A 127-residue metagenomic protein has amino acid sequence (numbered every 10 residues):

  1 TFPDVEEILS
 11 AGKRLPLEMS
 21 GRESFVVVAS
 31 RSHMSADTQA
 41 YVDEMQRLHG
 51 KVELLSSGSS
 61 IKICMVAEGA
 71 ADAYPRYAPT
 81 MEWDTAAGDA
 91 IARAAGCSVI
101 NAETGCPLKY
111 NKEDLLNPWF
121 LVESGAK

Functional and structural regions predicted by a protein language model:
T1-H33: Active-site phosphate/ATP/adenylate-binding loop shared across adenylate-forming ligases
D4-E6, V52, Y77: Short, flexible loop segments at the rims of nucleotide/cofactor-binding pockets, characterized by
L17-G21, Q39-L48, L55, K62-K127: Oxyanion/phosphate-interacting regions
V28, S32, V52-S56, S60: Domain-scale recognition of functional cores that engage charged ligands
A29-D43: Secondary-structure junction motif
